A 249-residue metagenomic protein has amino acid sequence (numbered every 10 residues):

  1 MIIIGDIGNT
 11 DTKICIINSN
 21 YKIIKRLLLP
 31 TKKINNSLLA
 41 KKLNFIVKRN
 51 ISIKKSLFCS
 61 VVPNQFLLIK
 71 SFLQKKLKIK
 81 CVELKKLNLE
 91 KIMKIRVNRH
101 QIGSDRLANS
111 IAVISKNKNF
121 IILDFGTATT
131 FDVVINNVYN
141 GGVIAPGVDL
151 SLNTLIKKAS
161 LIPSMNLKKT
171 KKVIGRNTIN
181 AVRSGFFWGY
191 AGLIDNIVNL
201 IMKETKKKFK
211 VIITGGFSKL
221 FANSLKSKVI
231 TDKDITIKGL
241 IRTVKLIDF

Functional and structural regions predicted by a protein language model:
M1-I24, V113, K118-Y139, L155 (+1 more regions): Gly/Thr-rich phosphate-binding beta-strand-loop-beta motif of the actin/hexokinase/Hsp70
M1-I3, I7-L89: N-terminal glycine/serine-rich phosphate-binding loop of ATP-dependent small-molecule kinases, especially carbohydrate
D6, C59, L84, I122-A128 (+1 more regions): Short beta-strand segments
R26-L27, T31-K33, T170-K207, A222 (+1 more regions): Adenine-nucleotide phosphate-binding core of ATP-dependent small-molecule kinases
K32-N35, I111-K116, N140-S184, W188 (+2 more regions): Glycine-rich phosphate-binding loop plus the immediately following alpha-helix
N50-I102, N137-V148, R176-F187, A191 (+2 more regions): Short beta-strand-loop/turn "lid" adjacent to the catalytic site in phosphate-handling enzymes
K91-F120, G239-F249: Conserved phosphate-binding catalytic cores of ATP/NTP-utilizing and phosphoryl-transfer enzymes
K207-F249: Long hydrophobic alpha-helical segments typical of transmembrane helices together with their membrane-interfacial
